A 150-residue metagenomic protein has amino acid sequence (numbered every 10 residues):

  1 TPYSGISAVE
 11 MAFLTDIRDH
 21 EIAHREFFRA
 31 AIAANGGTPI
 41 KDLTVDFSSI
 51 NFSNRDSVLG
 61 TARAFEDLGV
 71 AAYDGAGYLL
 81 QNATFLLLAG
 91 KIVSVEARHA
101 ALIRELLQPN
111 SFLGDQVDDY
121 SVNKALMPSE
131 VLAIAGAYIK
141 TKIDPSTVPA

Functional and structural regions predicted by a protein language model:
T1-A150: All-alpha RGS (Regulator of G-protein Signaling) helical domain and cognate RGS-like helical scaffolds
